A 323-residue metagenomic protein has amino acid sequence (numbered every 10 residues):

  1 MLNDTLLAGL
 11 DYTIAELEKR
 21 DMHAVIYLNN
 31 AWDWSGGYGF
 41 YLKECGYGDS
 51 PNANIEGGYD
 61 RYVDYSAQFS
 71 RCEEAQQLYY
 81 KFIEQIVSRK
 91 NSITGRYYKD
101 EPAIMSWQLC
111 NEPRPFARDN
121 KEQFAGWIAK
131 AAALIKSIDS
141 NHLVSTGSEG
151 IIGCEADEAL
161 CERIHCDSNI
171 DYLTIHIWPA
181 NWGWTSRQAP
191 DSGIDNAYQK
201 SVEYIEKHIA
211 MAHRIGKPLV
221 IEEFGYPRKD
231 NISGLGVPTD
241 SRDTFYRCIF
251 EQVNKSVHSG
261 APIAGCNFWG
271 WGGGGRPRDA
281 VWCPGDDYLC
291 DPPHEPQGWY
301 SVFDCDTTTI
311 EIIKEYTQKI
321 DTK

Functional and structural regions predicted by a protein language model:
M1-T185, G193-P218, F224-I320: Active-site mouth of glycoside hydrolases
P190: Functionally critical loop-and-helix segments that line ligand-binding/catalytic clefts of soluble enzyme domains
